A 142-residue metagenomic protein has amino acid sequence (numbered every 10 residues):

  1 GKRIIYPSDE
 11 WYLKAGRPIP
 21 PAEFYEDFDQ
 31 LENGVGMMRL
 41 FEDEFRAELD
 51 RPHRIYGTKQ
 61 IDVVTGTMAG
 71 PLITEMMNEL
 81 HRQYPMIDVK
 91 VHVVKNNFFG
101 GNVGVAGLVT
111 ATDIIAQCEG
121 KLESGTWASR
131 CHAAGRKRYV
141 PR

Functional and structural regions predicted by a protein language model:
G1-R142: Auxiliary Fe-S-binding modules of radical SAM enzymes
